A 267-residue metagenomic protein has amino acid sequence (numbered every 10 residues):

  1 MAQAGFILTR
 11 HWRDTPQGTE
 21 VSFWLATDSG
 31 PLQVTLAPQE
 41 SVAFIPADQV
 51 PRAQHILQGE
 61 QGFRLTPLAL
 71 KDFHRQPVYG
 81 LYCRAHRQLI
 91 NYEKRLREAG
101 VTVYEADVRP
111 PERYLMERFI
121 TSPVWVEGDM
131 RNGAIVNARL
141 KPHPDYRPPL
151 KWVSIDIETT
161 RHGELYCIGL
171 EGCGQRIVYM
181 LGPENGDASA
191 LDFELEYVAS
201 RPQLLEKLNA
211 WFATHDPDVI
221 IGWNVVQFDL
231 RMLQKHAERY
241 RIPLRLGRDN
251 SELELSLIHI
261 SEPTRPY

Functional and structural regions predicted by a protein language model:
M1-D216, E238, I242-R245: DnaQ-like (DEDDh/DEDDy) 3′-5′ exonuclease domain used for proofreading and 3′-end trimming on nucleic acids
L115, R231, S256: Short Asp/Glu-rich motifs
T159, Q227, R265: Short, glycine/acidic-enriched loop or turn micro-motifs at the edges of active sites
L208-M232: Proline-aspartate-enriched helix->loop->beta-strand connector
F228-A237, R241-L253: Conserved motor-region signature of P-loop NTPase helicases/translocases
I258-Y267: Single conserved hydrophobic/aromatic residue that forms the stacking wall/gate of nucleotide- or nucleobase-binding
